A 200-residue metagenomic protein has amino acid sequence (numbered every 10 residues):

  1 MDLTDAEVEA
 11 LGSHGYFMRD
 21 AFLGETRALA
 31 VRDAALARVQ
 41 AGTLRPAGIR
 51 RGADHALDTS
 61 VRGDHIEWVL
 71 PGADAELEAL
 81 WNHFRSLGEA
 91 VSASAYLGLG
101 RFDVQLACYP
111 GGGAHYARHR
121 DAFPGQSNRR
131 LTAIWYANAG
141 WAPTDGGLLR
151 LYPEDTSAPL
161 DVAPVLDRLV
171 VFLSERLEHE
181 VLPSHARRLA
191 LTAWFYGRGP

Functional and structural regions predicted by a protein language model:
D2-A93: Non-heme Fe(II)/2-oxoglutarate
M18, Q105, T132, A190: Amphipathic alpha-helical recognition patches that constitute DNA-binding helices
A35, E78, V91, R101 (+3 more regions): Short, Φ-rich (hydrophobic/aromatic) sequence segments
R51, D103-P110: Short, glycine/charge-rich beta-strand/loop segments that flank catalytic centers and engage negatively charged groups
D74-L77, A107-Q126: Conserved short histidine dyad/triad with adjacent acidic residue
Y96-Q105, D145: A short coil-to-beta-strand element that immediately follows conserved catalytic motifs
F123-P124, R129, N138-P200: Catalytic core of Fe(II)/2-oxoglutarate
